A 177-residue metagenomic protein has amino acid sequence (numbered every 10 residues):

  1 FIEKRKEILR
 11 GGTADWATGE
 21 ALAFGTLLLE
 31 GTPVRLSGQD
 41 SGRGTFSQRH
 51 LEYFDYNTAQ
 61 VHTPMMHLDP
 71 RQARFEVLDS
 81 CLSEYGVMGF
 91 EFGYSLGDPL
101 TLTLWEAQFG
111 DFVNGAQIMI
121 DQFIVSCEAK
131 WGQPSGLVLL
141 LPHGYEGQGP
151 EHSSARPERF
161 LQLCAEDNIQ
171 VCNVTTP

Functional and structural regions predicted by a protein language model:
F1-P177: Flexible, glycine-rich loop/tail regions that form catalytic "lids" or insertion modules at the edges of active sites
